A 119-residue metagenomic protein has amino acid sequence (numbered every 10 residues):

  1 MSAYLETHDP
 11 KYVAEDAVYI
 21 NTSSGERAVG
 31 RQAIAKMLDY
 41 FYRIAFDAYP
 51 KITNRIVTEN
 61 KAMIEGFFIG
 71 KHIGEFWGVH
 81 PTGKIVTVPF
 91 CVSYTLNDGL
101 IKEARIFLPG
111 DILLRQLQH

Functional and structural regions predicted by a protein language model:
M1-H119: C-terminal and inter-domain tail/linker signature
